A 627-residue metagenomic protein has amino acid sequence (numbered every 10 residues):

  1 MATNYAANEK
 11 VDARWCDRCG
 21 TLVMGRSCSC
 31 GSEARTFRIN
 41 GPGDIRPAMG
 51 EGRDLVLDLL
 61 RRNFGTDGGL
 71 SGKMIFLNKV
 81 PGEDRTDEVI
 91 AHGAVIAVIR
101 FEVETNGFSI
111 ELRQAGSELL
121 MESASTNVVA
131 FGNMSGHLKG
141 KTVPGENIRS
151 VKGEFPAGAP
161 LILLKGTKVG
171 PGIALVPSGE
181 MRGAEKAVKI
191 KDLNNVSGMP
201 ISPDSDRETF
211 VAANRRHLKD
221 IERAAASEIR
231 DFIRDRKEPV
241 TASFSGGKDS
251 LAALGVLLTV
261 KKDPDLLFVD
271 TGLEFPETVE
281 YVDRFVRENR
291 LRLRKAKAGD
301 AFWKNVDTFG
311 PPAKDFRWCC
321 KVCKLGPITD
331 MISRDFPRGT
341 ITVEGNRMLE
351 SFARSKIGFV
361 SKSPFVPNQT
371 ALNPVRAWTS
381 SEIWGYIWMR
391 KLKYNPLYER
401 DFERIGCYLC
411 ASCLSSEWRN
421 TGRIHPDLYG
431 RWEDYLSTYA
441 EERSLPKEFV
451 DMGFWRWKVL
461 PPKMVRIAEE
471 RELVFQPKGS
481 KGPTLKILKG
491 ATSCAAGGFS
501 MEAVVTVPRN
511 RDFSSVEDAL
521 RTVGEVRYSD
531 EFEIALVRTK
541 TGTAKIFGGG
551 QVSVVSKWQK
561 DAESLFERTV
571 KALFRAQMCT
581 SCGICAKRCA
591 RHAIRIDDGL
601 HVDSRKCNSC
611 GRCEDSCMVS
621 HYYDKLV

Functional and structural regions predicted by a protein language model:
M1-E9, E350, S355-W378, R538-C589: A broadly conserved sequence feature marking short terminus-proximal activation segments in nucleic acid-centric
A2-F108, A124, A159, T209-V211 (+1 more regions): ATP/NTP-dependent adenylation/nucleotidyl-transfer catalytic domains that generate, transfer, or process NMP-activated
A2-I39, F131-G140, S150-P156, P160 (+2 more regions): Nucleotide-activated chemistry modules centered on ATP-dependent adenylation/adenylyltransferase
C16-C19, S27-C30, C407, C579 (+3 more regions): Short cysteine-rich clusters marking metal-coordination/redox-active sites
L22-R26, E399-F402, R595-C610: Short linker/helix segments within small regulatory modules
S29, E33, I584-H601, R612-V627: Iron-sulfur cluster-binding cysteine motifs and their immediate structural context in ferredoxin-like electron-transfer
S32, P156-D220, I546-A576: Generic C-terminus detector
F76-N78, S125-E180, V523-K540: A conserved acidic, glycine/proline-rich C-terminal tail/linker
